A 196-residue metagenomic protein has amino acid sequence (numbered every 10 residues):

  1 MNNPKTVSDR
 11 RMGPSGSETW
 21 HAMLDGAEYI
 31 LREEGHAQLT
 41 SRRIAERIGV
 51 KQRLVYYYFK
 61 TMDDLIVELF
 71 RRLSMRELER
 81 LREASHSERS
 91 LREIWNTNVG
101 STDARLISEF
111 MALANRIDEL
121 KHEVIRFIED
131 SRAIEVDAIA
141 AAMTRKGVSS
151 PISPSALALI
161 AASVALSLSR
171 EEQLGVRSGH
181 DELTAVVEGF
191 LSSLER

Functional and structural regions predicted by a protein language model:
M1-E18, L174: N-terminal intrinsically disordered/low-complexity leader segments
T19-A22, G26-D64, E68: Helix-turn-helix
A22, G26-E34, R76-R80, L106 (+2 more regions): Solvent-exposed, amphipathic alpha-helical segments
K60-D64, E68, H86, N115 (+4 more regions): Residues in soluble alpha-helical coiled-coils and helical-bundle/repeat scaffolds
E68, L78-R105, P154-A161, H180 (+1 more regions): Hydrophobic alpha-helical connector segments
G100-I125: Amphipathic alpha-helical segments used for helix-helix packing
K121-I125, M143-R196: Hydrophobic/aromatic-rich alpha-helical bundle segments in the mid-to-C-terminal region
E123-I134: Short, solvent-exposed amphipathic helices
